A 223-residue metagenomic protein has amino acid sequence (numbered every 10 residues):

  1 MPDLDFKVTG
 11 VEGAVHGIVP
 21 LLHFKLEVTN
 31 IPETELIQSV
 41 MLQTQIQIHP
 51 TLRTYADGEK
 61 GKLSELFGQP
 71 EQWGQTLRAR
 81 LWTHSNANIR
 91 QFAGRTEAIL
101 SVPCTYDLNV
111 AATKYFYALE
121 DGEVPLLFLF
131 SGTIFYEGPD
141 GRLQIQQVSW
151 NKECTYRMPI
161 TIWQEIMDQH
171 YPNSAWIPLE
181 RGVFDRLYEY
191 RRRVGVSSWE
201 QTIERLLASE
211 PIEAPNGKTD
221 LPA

Functional and structural regions predicted by a protein language model:
M1-H23: Low-complexity, acidic Ser/Thr/Pro/Gly-rich terminal tails and inter-domain linkers that flank the onset of structured
V15-V28, I37-I46, C104-Y106: Contiguous beta-strand segments within globular domains
Q43-H49, E97-N151: Internal, hydrophobic beta-strand segments that form the core of beta-sheet-rich folds
I46-G58: Short aromatic-acidic-glycine turn motif
G61-Q69, F135-W176: Short beta-strand elements
K62-Y117: Extended, solvent-exposed segments with strong compositional bias
R181-S198: Surface-exposed, Lys/Arg-rich phosphate-binding patches that contact polyanionic backbones
S197-G217: Short, basic amphipathic alpha-helical segments that act as recognition/interaction helices in nucleic-acid-binding
